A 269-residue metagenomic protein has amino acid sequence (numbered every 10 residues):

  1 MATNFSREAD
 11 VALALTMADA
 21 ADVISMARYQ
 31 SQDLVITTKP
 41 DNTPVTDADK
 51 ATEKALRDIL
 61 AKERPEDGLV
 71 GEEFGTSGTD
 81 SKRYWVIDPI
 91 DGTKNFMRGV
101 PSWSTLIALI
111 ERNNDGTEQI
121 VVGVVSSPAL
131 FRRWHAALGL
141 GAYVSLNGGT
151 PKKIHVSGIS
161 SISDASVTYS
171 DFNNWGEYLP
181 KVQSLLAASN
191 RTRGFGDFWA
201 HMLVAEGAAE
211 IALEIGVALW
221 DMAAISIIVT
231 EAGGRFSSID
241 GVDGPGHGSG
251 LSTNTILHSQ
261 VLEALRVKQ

Functional and structural regions predicted by a protein language model:
M1-I90, L257-Q260: N-terminal subdomain of lithium-sensitive/metallo-dependent phosphomonoesterases centered on the IMPase/IPPase/PAP
S25, D49, L60, T93 (+6 more regions): Residue-level signal for inorganic ion chemistry
L34, D67, L140, S189-N190 (+1 more regions): A structural micro-motif
T37, S77-T79, D115-T117, G158-I162 (+1 more regions): Solvent-exposed alpha-helices and their adjacent loops that cap or buttress functional pockets in soluble metabolic
K50, K54, E73, P89-G92 (+4 more regions): Generic detector of well-ordered alpha-helical packing
T79-Y143: DPxDG-like acidic metal-binding loop motif
N114-G116, G141-V144, G148-P151, N174-W175 (+1 more regions): Short helix-loop capping/hinge motifs at secondary-structure junctions, enriched in acidic/polar residues
H155-Q269: An extended, acidic
